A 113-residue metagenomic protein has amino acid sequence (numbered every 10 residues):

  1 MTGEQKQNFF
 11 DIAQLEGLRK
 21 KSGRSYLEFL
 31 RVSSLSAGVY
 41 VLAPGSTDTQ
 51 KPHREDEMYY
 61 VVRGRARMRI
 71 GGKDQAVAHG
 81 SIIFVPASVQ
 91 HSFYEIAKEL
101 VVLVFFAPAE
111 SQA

Functional and structural regions predicted by a protein language model:
M1-V39, T49: A short, N-terminal "cap"/entry segment at the start of jelly-roll beta-barrel domains of the cupin/DSBH fold
S33, R69-K73, I96: Short strand-coil-strand connectors
S34, P44-E55: Short beta-strand/loop turn elements enriched in aromatics
A37-V39, M68, V102: Short hydrophobic/aromatic-rich beta-strand segments that constitute the beta-sheet cores of beta-sandwich/beta-barrel
V41-L42, H53-M68: Short, conserved beta-strand element in jelly-roll/cupin
T47-D48, R67, I83, A87-S92: Histidine-centered metal-chelating micro-motifs
K73-A87: Short acidic-glycine-tyrosine-enriched beta hairpin
A87-Q112: Ligand-binding loop in jelly-roll beta-barrel domains
